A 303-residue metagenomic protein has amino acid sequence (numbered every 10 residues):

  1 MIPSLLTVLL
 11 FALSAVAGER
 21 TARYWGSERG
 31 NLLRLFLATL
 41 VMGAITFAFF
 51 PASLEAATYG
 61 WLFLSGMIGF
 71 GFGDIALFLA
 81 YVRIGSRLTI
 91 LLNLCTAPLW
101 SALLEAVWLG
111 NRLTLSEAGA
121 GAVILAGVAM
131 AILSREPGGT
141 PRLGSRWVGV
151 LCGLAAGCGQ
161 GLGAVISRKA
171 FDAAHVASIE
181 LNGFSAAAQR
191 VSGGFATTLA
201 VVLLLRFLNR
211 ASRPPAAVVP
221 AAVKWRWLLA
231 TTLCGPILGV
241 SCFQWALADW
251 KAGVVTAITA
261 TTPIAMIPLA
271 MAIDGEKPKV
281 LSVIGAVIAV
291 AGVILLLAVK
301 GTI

Functional and structural regions predicted by a protein language model:
M1-T7, L33, M42-T46, S53-A76 (+4 more regions): Loop-to-transmembrane-helix transition segments
L9-L37, G159-A196, A257: Juxtamembrane helix-loop-helix junctions in multi-pass membrane proteins
F11, A38-A56, L103-V107, A129-G139 (+5 more regions): Membrane-interface helix-cap regions at the ends of transmembrane helices in multi-pass membrane proteins
A12, V16, G43, M67-G71 (+10 more regions): Hydrophobic/small/kink-forming positions within alpha-helical transmembrane segments of polytopic membrane proteins
T21, G30, A80, V107-L109 (+7 more regions): Hydrophobic/aromatic residues within transmembrane alpha-helices of multi-pass small-molecule transporters
R23-R29, A76-N93, L109, V176-F184 (+1 more regions): Structural motif at transmembrane-helix junctions in multi-pass transporters
L37-M42, L92-V107, A122, G193 (+4 more regions): Alpha-helical transmembrane segments of compact multi-pass small-molecule transporters, enriched in specific families
E55-A57, N93, G110-M130, S134 (+3 more regions): Loop-to-transmembrane alpha-helix entry segments
